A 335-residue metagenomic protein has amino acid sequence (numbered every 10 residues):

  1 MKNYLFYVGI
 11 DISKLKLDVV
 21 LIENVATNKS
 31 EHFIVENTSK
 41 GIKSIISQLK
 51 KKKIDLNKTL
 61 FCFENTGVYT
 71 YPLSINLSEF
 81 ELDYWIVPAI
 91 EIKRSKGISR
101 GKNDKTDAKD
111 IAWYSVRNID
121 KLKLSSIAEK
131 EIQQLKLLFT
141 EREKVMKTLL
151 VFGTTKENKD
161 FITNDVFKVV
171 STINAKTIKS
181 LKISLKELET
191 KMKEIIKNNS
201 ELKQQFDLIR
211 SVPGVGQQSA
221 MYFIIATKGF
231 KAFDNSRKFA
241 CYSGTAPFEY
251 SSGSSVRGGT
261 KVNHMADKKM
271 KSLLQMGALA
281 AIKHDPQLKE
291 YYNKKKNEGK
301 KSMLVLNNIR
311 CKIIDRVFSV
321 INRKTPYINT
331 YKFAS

Functional and structural regions predicted by a protein language model:
K2-E23, I111: Gly/Thr-rich phosphate-binding beta-strand-loop-beta motif of the actin/hexokinase/Hsp70
A26-L60: Nucleic-acid-processing active sites and adjacent nucleic-acid-binding tracks, predominantly divalent metal-dependent
K52, K123-L137, T163-V166, G258-K261 (+1 more regions): Short, solvent-exposed helix-loop connector elements
C62-P72: Acidic, metal-coordinating catalytic cores used for nucleic-acid/nucleotide bond scission and strand-transfer chemistry
I75, W85, A89-L208: Long, charge-rich intrinsically disordered scaffolds of nucleic-acid metabolism proteins
D207, S211, Q217, M221-E298 (+1 more regions): Phosphate-backbone recognition surface of nucleic-acid-processing proteins
S254-S255, Y292-S335: Low-complexity, acidic/Ser/Thr- and charged residue-rich accessory regions of DNA metabolism proteins
